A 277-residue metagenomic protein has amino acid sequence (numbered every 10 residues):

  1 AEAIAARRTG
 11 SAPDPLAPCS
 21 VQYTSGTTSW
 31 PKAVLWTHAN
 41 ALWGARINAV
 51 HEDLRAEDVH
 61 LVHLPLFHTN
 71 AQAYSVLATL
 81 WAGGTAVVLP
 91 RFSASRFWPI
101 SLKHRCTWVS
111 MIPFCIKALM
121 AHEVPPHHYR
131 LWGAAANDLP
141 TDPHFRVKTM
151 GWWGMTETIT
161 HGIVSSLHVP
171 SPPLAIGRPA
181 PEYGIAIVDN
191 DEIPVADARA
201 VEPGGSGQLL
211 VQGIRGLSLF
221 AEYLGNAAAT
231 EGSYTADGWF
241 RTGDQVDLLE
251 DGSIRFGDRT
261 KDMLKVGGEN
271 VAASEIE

Functional and structural regions predicted by a protein language model:
A1, K32-L35, V62-H63, G84-F92 (+1 more regions): Short beta-strand->loop structural element characteristic of the AMP-binding/adenylate-forming
E2-Y23, W30, D53-V59: Conserved pre-ATP/AMP-binding loop-to-beta segment of ANL
G10-A12, L174-P179, R199-A200, S233-D237: Short Gly/Pro-enriched turn/cap motifs at secondary-structure boundaries
P18, T24-T27, H60, L66 (+5 more regions): Conserved S/T- and glycine-rich ATP-binding loop of Class I adenylate-forming
C19-W43: Conserved AMP-binding A3 loop
L42-V59, F67-W108: Conserved AMP-binding/adenylation subdomain of ANL enzymes
K103-M111, C115-A186, D191: Gly/Ser/Thr-rich phosphate-binding loop
G204, L210-S274: Conserved ATP-binding/catalytic segment of the ANL
